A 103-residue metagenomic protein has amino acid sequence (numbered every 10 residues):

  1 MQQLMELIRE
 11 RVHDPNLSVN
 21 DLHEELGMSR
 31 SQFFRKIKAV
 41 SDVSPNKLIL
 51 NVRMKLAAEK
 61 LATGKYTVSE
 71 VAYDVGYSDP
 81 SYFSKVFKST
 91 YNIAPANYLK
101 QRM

Functional and structural regions predicted by a protein language model:
M1-D14, E24, K100-M103: Inter-domain helical "communication" segments and dimerization helices that couple sensory or membrane-embedded modules
M5-L17, I37, S41, A58-T67 (+2 more regions): Basic, amphipathic alpha-helical hairpins
L17, H23-M28, R35: Non-catalytic interaction/regulatory modules that flank or connect domains
N20, S31, T67-E70, P80-S81 (+1 more regions): Residues within helix-turn-helix
E25, D74-V75, T90: Residues within the alpha-helical elements of helix-turn-helix
Q32-R35, S84-K85: Base-recognition residues in the alpha-helical recognition helix of bacterial helix-turn-helix
A39-S78, K100-M103: Terminal helix-turn-helix DNA-binding modules in bacterial transcription factors
K85-M103: …primarily DNA-binding HTH/wHTH and HhH modules…
